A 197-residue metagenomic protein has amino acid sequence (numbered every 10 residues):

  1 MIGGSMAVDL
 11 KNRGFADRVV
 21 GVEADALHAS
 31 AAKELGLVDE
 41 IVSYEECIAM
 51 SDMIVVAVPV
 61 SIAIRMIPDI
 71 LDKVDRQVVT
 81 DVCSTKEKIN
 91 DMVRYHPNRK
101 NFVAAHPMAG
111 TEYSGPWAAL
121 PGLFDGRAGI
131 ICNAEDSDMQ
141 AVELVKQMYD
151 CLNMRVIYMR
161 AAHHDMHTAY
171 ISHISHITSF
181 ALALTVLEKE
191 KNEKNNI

Functional and structural regions predicted by a protein language model:
M1-A49: NAD(P)+-binding Rossmann beta1-loop-alpha1 motif at the extreme N-terminus of oxidoreductases
A16, V38, S51, V74-R76 (+2 more regions): Short, well-ordered alpha-helix to beta-strand connector turns
V20-V22, V42, T80, V103 (+2 more regions): Hydrophobic/aromatic beta-strand patches that form the interior of the parallel beta-sheet core in alpha/beta enzyme
A24-D25, V58-P59, V82-S84: Short beta->alpha hinge that forms the Motif I/post-I loop of the SAM-binding pocket
Y44-V78: Rossmann-like NAD(P)-binding element
E45-E46, V93-R94, L120-G122: Short secondary-structure boundary/capping segments
M66-W117: Rossmann-like NAD(P)(H) cofactor-binding subdomain of soluble oxidoreductases
L123-I197: Internal alpha-helical scaffold of NAD(P)-dependent oxidoreductase catalytic cores
